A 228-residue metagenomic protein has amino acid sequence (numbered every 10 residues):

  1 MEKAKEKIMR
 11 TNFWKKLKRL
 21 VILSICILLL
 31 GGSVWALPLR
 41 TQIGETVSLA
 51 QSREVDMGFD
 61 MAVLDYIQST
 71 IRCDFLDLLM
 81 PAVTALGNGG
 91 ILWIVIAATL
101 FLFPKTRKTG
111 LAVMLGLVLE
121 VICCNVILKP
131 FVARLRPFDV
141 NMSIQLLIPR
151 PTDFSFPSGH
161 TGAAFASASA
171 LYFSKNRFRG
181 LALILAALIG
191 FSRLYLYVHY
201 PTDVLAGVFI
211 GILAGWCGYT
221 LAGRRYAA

Functional and structural regions predicted by a protein language model:
E2-I91, N125-P151: N-terminal transmembrane-helix/juxtamembrane module of multi-pass inner/ER membrane proteins
L30, T99, L119, C123 (+3 more regions): Alpha-helical membrane-inserting segments
G31-S33, L119-V126, A186-V198: Aromatic-anchored segments of alpha-helical transmembrane domains
R40, T70, L102-T106, V126 (+4 more regions): Membrane-interface elements of multi-pass transporters and channels
F75, K105-G110, S174-L181: Membrane-helix interface segments
W93-P104, A164-A170: Hydrophobic, aromatic-rich transmembrane alpha-helices and their immediate juxtamembrane boundary segments
I96-I122: Interfacial segments of alpha-helical transmembrane regions
M142-A228: Membrane-embedded catalytic cores of phosphoryl/pyrophosphoryl-handling enzymes
